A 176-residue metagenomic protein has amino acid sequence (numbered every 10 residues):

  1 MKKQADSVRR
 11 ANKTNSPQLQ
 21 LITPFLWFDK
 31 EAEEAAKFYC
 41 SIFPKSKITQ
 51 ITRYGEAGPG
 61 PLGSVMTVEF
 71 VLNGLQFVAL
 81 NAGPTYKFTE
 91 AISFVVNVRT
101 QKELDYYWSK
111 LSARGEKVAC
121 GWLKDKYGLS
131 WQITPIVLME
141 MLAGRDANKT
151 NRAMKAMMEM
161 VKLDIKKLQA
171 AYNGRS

Functional and structural regions predicted by a protein language model:
M1-L19, T49, V71, A79-N81 (+2 more regions): Vicinal oxygen chelate
S16, L26-G74: Core segments of cupin and vicinal oxygen chelate
Q20, M66, E90: Residues that flank catalytic or metal-binding motifs in active/ligand-binding sites
T23, V65-M66, V118-C120: Short loop/turn microsegments at loop-to-beta-strand junctions
P24-W27, S93-R99: Short, well-ordered beta-strand elements within core beta-sheets of diverse protein domains
E34, T89, K102: Residues that form or flank phosphate/diphosphate-binding pockets in enzymes that use nucleotide phosphates
P59-G60, T85-K87: Short glycine/serine/proline-enriched coil/turn segments at secondary-structure junctions
